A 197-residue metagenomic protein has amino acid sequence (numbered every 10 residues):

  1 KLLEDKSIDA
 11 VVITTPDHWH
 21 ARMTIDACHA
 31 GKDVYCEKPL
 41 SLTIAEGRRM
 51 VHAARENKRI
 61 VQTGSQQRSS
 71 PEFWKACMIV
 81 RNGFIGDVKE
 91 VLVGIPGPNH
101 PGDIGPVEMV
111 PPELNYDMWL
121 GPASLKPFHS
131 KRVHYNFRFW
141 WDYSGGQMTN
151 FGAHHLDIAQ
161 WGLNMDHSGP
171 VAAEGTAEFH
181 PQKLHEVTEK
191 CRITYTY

Functional and structural regions predicted by a protein language model:
A10-V12: N-terminal Rossmann-like NAD(P) cofactor-binding module of classical short-chain dehydrogenase/reductase
P16-D17, A21-S69, G83: Beta-strand-loop-alpha-helix segment that lines the small-molecule cofactor/substrate pocket of alpha/beta enzymes
A21, I25, R48, S70-W74 (+2 more regions): A structural signal for well-ordered alpha-helical segments within the folded catalytic domains of diverse enzymes
H29, A54, S70-P71, L114 (+1 more regions): Short, solvent-exposed loop/turn segments at the edges of secondary structure
H52-R59, K75-K89, V107-V110: Basic phosphate/pyrophosphate-binding loop/patch that engages nucleotide-derived ligands
L92-R132: Core domains of carbohydrate- and sulfate-ester-processing enzymes
D117-Y197: Rossmann-like dinucleotide-binding domain that binds NAD(P)(H)
